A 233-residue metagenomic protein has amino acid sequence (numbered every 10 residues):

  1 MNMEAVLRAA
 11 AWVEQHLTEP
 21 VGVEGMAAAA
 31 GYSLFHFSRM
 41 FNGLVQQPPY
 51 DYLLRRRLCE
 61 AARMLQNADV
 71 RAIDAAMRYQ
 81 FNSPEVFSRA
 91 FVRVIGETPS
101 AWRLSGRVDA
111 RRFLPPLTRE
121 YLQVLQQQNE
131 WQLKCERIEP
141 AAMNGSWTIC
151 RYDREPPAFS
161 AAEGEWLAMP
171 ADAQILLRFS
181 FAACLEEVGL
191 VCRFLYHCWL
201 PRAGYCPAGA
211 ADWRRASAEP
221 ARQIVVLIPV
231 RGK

Functional and structural regions predicted by a protein language model:
M1-N2, R8, L65, R89-M143 (+2 more regions): …primarily DNA-binding HTH/wHTH and HhH modules…
L7-E24, G43-Y79, G106-V124: Terminal helix-turn-helix DNA-binding modules in bacterial transcription factors
V13, F37, L195: Conserved hydrophobic/aromatic pocket- or pore-lining residues that grip, position, or stack substrates in active sites
A29, S33-L34, N82-S83: Short coil turns linking two alpha-helices in DNA-binding domains
D74-A76, Q80, P84-A90: A generic, well-ordered mixed alpha/beta core segment in the N-terminal half of proteins
C150-K233: C-terminal regulatory/effector modules of DNA-binding transcriptional regulators
